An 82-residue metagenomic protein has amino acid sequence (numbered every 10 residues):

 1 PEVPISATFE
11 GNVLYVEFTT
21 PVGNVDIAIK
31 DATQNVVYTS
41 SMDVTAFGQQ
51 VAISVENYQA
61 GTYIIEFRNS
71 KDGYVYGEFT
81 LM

Functional and structural regions predicted by a protein language model:
P1-F9: Transition segment at domain starts
E10-T19: Short edge beta-strand/loop segments characteristic of extracellular beta-sandwich folds
T20-N24, Y58: Short proline/glycine-enriched turn/loop motifs at strand-loop junctions of beta-rich domains
D26-K30: Beta-strand signatures of extracellular beta-sandwich domains
D31-N35, Y63: Short, glycine-anchored, charge-dense loop/turn motifs used at functional sites
V37-T45: Solvent-exposed serine/threonine-rich low-complexity stretches and specific carbohydrate-binding patches
V44-E66: Short, surface-exposed loop/turn motifs with a glycine/proline- and acidic-biased composition
I64-M82: C-terminal tail/sorting-segment detector
